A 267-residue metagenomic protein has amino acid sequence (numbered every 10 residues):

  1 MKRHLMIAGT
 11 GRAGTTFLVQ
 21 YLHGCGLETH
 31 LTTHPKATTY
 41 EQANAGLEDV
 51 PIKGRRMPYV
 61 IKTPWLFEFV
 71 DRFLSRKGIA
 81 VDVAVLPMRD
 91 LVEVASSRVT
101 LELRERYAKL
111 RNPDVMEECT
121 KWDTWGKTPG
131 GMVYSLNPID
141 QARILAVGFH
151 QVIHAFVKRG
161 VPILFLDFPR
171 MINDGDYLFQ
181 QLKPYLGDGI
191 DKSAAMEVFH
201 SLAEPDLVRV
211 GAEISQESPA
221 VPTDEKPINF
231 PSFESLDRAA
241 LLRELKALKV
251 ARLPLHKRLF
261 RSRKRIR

Functional and structural regions predicted by a protein language model:
M1-Y59, L202-V208, R243: PAPS-dependent sulfotransferase catalytic core
K2-R3, R56-M57, A80-V83, V161-P162 (+1 more regions): Short coil/turn segments at beta-strand junctions that form active-site/ligand-binding loops
L18, E68, A95, R104 (+2 more regions): A periodicity- and composition-biased signal for non-globular, repetitive helical segments
H30, R72, S193-A194: Short linear functional motifs in flexible/disordered or boundary regions
T33-H34, L110, A195: A short, aromatic/hydrophobic, helix- or strand-capping loop or linear motif that either lines the entrance/gate
W65-I190: PAPS-dependent sulfotransferase catalytic domain
L136-Q141, L145-R267: PAPS-dependent sulfotransferases, especially Golgi type II membrane carbohydrate sulfotransferases
